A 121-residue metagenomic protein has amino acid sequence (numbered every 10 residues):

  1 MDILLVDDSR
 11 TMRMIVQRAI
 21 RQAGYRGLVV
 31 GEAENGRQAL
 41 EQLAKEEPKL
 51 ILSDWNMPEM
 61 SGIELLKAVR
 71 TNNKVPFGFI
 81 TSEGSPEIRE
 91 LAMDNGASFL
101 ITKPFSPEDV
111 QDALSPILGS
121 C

Functional and structural regions predicted by a protein language model:
D8, K103: A Lys-centered signature of the CheY-like receiver
R10-G31: Two-component/phosphorelay signaling modules centered on CheY-like receiver
N35-Q38, S61-E64: Acidic catalytic/metal-coordinating carboxylates
E46-L52: Active-site beta3 strand of CheY-like receiver
D54, T81: Active-site residues of response regulator receiver
M57: Receiver (REC) domain active-site loop signature in two-component systems and cognate sites in sensor histidine kinases
G84-F99: Alpha4 helix (beta4-alpha4-beta5 surface) of REC/receiver domains from two-component response regulators
E87, F105-L114: C-terminal output helix
